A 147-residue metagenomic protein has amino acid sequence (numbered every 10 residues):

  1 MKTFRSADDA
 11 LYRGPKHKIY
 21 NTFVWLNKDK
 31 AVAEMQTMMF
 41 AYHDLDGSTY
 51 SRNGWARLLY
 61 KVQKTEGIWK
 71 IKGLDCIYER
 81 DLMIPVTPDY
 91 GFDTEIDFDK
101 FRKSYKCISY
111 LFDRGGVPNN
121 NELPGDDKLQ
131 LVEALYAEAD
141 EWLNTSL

Functional and structural regions predicted by a protein language model:
M1-M39: A solvent-exposed, acidic/Ser-Thr-rich amphipathic alpha-helical stretch
V32-E34, W55-P88: Short beta-strand edge/turn micro-motifs at domain boundaries
Y42-S48: Flexible, membrane-facing loop/turn or short amphipathic-helix motifs that contact lipid bilayers or gate lipid-binding
S48, V62-T65, L135: Intrinsically disordered, low-complexity regions enriched in Ser/Pro/Gly/Gln/His and often acidic
Y50-R52: Replace "Gram-negative outer membrane beta-barrel proteins" with "bacterial and organellar outer membrane beta-barrel
G91-L147: A hydrophobic membrane-anchoring alpha-helix module
